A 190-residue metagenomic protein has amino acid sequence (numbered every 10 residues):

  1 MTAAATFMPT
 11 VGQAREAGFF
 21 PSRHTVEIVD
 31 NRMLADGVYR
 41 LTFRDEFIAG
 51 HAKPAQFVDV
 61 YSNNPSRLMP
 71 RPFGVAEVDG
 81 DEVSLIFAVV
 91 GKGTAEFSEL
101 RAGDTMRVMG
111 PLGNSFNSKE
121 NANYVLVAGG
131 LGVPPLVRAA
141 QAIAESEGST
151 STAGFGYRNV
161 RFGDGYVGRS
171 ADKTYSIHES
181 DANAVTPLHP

Functional and structural regions predicted by a protein language model:
T2-T6: Rossmann-like nucleotide/phosphate-binding core characteristic of flavoprotein oxidoreductases
F7-A102: Ferredoxin-reductase
K92-P190: FNR/FR-type flavoprotein reductase catalytic core
